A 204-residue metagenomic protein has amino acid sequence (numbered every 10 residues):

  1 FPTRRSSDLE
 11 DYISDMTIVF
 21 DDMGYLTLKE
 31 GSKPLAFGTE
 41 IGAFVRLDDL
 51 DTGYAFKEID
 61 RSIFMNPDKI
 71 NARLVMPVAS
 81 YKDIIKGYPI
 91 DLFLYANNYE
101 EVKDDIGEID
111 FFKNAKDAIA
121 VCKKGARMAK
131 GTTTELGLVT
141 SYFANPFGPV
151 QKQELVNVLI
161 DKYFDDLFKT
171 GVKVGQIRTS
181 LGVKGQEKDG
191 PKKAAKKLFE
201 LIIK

Functional and structural regions predicted by a protein language model:
F1-S6: Short, small-residue-biased leader/transition segments that mark boundaries at the very start of proteins
Y12-D83: Conserved nucleotide-sensing/catalytic segment adjacent to the nucleotide-binding pocket in NTP-handling enzymes
M65-K204: Conserved NTP phosphate-binding and transfer environment spanning the P-loop NTPase/kinase superfamily
